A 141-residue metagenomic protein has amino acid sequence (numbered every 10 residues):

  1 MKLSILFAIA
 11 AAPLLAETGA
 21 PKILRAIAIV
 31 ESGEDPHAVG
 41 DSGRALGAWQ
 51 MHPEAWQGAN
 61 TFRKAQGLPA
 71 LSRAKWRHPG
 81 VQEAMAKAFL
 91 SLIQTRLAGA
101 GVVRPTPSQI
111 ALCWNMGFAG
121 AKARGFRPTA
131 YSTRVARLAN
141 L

Functional and structural regions predicted by a protein language model:
L3-A12: Sec-dependent N-terminal signal peptides
S4, A38-S42, E83-A84, G125-F126: Short amphipathic alpha-helical segments at helix boundaries and their inter-helical linkers
L14-T18: Boundary at the C-terminal end of the N-terminal hydrophobic targeting segment
G19-D35, A86-K87, I110-F118: Short, functionally critical alpha-helical segments immediately adjacent to catalytic or ligand/cofactor-binding
K22, G43-L46, V81, Q109: Short, well-structured alpha-helical interface segments that form or flank functional binding sites
A26-W56: N-terminal targeting signals for Sec/Tat export/insertion, comprising classic cleavable signal peptides
P53, Q57-S108, C113-A121, A136: Alpha-helical segment that forms one wall of the substrate-binding/catalytic cleft in peptidoglycan-active domains
R124-L141: Long, amphipathic alpha-helical surface segments
